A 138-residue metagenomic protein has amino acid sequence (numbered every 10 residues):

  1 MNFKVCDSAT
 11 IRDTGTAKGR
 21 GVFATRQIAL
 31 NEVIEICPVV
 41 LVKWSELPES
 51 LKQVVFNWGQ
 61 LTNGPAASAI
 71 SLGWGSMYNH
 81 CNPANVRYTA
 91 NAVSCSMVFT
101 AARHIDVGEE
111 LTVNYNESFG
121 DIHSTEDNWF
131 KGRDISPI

Functional and structural regions predicted by a protein language model:
M1-I138: Conserved catalytic SET/PR domain of SAM-dependent protein methyltransferases, capturing the structural core that binds
